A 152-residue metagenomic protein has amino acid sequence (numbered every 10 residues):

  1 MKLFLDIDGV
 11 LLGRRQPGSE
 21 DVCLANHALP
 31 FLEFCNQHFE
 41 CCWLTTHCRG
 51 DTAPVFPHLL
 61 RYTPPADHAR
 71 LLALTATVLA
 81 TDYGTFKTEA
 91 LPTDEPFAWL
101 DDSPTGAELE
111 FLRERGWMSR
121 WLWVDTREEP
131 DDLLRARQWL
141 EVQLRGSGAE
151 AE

Functional and structural regions predicted by a protein language model:
M1-T85, R145: Alpha-helical substrate-recognition element adjacent to the catalytic core
F56-E152: C-terminal cap/substrate-recognition subdomain and adjoining C-terminal extension of metal-dependent phosphatase-like
